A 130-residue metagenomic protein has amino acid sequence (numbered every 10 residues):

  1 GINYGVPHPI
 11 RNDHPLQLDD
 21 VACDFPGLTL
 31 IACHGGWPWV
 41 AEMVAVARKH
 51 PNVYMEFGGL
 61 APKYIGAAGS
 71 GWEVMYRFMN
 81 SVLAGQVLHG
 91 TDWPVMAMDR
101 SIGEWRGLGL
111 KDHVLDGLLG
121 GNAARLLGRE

Functional and structural regions predicted by a protein language model:
G1-L88: Catalytic pocket-lining loop regions of alpha/beta-barrel enzymes, especially the amidohydrolase/enolase/GH5 lineages
I10, W93-P94: Structured beta->alpha junctions
H34, M55, D92, L115 (+1 more regions): Divalent metal-coordination and catalytic microenvironments
L83-L88, A97-E130: Mid-to-C-terminal alpha-helical segments outside catalytic/metal-binding sites
